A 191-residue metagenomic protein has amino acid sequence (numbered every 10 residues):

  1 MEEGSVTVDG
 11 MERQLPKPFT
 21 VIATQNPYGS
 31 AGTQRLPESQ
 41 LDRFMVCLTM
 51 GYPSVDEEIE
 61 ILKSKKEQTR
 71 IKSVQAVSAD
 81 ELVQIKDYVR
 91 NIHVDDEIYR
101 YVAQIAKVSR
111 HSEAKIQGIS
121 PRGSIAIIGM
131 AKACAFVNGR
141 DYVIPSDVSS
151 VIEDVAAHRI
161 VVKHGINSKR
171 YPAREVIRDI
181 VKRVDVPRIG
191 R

Functional and structural regions predicted by a protein language model:
M1-V77, V83-I92, K132-C134: Canonical AAA+ ATPase core
M11-R13, T33-L36, V74, V94 (+3 more regions): Short, surface-exposed helix-loop/turn micro-motifs enriched in polar/charged residues
L36, E57, V77, H93 (+5 more regions): Alpha-helix N-cap and coil->helix boundary residues
E60, D87, R100, Q104 (+1 more regions): Replace "anionic and nucleotidyl ligands
L62, V102, A106, V151-A156: Short alpha-helical scaffolding segments that buttress acidic/His motifs in well-ordered protein cores
K72-I127: Conserved AAA+ ATPase small/helical "lid" subdomain
H111-R191: C-terminal engagement/docking regions of AAA+ P-loop ATPases
